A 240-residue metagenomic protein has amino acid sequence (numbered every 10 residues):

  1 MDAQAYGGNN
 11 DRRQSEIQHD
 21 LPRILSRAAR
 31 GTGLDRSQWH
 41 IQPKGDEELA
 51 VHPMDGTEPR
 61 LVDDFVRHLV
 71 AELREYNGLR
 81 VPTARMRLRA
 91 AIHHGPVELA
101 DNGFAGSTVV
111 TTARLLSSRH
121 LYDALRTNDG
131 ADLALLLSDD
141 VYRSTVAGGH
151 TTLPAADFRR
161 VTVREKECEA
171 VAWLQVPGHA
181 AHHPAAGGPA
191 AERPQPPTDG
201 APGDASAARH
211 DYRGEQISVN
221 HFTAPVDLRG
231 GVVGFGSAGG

Functional and structural regions predicted by a protein language model:
M1-R60: Catalytic NTP-binding/metal-coordinating core of nucleotidyl cyclase/transferase enzymes
K44, A131, C168-A170: A generic structural signal for well-ordered coil/turn residues at beta-strand boundaries that shape enzyme active-site
D55-R160: Catalytic beta-strand-to-alpha-helix segment of the class III nucleotidyl cyclase homology domain
L125-N128, R164-E165, P225: A general structural signal for short secondary-structure junctions and capping/turn motifs
Y142-T145, H182-H183, P225-R229: Short, surface-exposed beta-strand/loop "edge" segments at domain boundaries and coil↔beta transitions
H150-A190: Intrinsically disordered, low-complexity terminal regions enriched in charged/polar residues
A191-G240: Long, low-complexity intrinsically disordered regions enriched in small/polar and proline/glycine residues
